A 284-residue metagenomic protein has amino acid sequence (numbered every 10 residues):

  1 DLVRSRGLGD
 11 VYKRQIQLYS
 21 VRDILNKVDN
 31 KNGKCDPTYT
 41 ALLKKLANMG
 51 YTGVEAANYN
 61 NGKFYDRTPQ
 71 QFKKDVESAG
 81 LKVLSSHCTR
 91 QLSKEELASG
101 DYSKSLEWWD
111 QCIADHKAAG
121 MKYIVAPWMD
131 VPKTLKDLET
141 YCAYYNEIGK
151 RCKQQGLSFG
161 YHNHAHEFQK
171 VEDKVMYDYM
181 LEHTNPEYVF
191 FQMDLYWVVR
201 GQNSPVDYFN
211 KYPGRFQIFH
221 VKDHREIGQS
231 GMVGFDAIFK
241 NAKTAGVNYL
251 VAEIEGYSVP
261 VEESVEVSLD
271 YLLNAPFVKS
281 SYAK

Functional and structural regions predicted by a protein language model:
D1, H87, H162-H164, P186 (+1 more regions): Histidine-centered active-site/metal-ligand motif
D1-Y12: Single conserved hydrophobic/aromatic residue that forms the stacking wall/gate of nucleotide- or nucleobase-binding
D10-N32, D36-G50, E172-M193, W197-K284: Histidine-acidic metal/acid-base catalytic patches
D23-N26, A56-T68, R90-L106, D130-E139 (+4 more regions): Acidic-and-aromatic substrate-binding clefts and catalytic sites of carbohydrate-active enzymes
D36-Y59, H116-K122: Catalytic domains of carbohydrate-active enzymes, especially glycoside hydrolases
L43-N48, F64-S85, W108-G120, A143-Q154 (+3 more regions): Acidic (Asp/Glu)-rich catalytic clusters
D75, K82, S93-F190, E262 (+1 more regions): Active-site acidic/histidine proton-transfer and metal-coordination neighborhood in alpha/beta enzyme cores
